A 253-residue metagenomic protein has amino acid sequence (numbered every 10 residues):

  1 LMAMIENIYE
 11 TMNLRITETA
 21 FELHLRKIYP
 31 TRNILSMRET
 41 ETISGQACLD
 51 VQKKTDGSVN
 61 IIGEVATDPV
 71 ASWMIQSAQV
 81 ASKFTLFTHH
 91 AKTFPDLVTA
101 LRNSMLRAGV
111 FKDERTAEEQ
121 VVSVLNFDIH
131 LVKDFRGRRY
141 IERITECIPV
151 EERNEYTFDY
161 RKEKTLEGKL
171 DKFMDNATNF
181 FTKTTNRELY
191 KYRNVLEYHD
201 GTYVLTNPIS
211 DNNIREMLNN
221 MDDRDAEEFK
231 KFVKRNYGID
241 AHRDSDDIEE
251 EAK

Functional and structural regions predicted by a protein language model:
L1-M2: Post-Walker A alpha-helix
I5-V122: Switch/coupling sub-region of P-loop NTPases
I8, Y29, R136, R187-E188: A generic structural signal for short, solvent-exposed coil/turn residues that cap or connect secondary-structure
A20-F21, E41, A66, K133-F135 (+2 more regions): A broadly conserved detector of short glycine/acidic/proline-rich loop/turn motifs that flank catalytic sites and bind
E22-K27, E114-E118, F127-V132, F173-T185 (+1 more regions): Intrinsically disordered, low-complexity boundary segments flanking structured domains
A66-Q79, F84-A100, G137, M217-A252: Amphipathic, soluble alpha/beta structural segments
E119-E152: Phosphate-binding/switch region of NTP-binding enzymes
E142-K253: NTP-binding/hydrolysis catalytic cores, primarily Walker-type P-loop NTPases
